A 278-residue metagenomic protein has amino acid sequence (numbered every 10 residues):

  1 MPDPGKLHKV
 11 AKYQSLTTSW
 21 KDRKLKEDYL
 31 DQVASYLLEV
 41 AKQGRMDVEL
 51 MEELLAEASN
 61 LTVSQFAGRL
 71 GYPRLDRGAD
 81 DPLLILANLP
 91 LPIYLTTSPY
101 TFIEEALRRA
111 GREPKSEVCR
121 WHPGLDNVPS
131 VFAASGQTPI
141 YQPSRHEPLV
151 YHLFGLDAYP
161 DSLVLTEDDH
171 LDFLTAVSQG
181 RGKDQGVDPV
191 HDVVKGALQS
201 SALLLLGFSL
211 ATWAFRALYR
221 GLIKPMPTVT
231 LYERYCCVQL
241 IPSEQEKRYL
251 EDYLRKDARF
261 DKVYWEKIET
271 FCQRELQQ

Functional and structural regions predicted by a protein language model:
M1-I103, F271: Gly/serine-rich nucleotide phosphate-binding loop at the start of the catalytic core of nucleotide/ADP-ribose-handling
M1-K21, L89, A110-E113, A134-H146 (+1 more regions): SIR2/sirtuin-family catalytic core signature
Q43-S64, P148-T175: A charged nuclease-like catalytic/ligand-binding cleft shared by nucleic-acid processing domains
G78, N127-P139, L165-H191: Active-site glycine-rich loop that binds ribose-phosphate moieties when present
I85-A158: Extended, H/D-rich, highly charged conserved domains that either
T101, A158, H170, L210-A211 (+1 more regions): Short, glycine-/Ser/Thr-/acidic-enriched flexible segments
F102, L125-V128, A158-P160, W265-Q277: A short acidic, often aromatic-flanked loop/helix-cap motif at beta-alpha or helix-coil junctions that lines enzyme
E105-R108, D161-D169, F215-Y219: A short secondary-structure junction signal
